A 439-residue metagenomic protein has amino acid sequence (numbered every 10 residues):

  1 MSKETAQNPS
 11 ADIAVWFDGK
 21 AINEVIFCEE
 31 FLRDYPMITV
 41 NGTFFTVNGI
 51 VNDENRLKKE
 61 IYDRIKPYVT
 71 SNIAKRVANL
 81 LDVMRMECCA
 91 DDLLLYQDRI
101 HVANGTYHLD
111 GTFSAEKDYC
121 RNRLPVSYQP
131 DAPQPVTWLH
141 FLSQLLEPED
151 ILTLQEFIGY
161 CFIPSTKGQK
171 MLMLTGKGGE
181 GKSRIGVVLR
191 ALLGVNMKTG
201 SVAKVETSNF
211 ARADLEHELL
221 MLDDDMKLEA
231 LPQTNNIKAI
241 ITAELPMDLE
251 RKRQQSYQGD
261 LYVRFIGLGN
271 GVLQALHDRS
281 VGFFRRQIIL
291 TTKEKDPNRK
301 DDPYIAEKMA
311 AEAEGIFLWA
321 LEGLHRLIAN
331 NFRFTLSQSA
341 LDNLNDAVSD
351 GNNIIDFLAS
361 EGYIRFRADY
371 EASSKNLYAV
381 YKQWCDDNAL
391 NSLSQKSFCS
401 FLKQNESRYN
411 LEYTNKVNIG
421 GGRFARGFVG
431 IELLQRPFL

Functional and structural regions predicted by a protein language model:
M1-Q7, F45-N72: Short, small/acidic-rich helices and loops at N termini and domain boundaries of DNA replication/processing enzymes
S2-V40, K66-E180, R184-L439: Feature primarily recognizes SF3-like P-loop helicase cores of small DNA viruses
